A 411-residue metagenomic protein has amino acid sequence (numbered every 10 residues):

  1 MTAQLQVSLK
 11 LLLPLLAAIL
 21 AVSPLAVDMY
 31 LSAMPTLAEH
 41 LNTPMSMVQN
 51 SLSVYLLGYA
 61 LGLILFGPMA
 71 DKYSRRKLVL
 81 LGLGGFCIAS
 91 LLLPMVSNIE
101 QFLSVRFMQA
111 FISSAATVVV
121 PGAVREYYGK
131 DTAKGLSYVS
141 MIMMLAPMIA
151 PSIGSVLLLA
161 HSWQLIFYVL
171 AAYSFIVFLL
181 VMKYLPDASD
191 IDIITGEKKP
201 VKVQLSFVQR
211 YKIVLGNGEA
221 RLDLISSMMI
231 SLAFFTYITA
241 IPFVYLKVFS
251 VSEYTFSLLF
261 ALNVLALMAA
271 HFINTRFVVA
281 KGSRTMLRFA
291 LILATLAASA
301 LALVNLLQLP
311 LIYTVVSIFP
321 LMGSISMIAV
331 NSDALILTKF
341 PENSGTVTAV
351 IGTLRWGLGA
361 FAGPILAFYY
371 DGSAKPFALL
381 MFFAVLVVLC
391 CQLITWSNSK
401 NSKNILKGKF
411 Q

Functional and structural regions predicted by a protein language model:
T2-L5, S189-L224: Juxtamembrane intracellular "pre-TM" segments in multi-pass secondary transporters
N42, S74, M95-Q101, I112 (+2 more regions): Helix-breaking motifs and short loop linkers at transmembrane-helix boundaries and internal kinks in secondary membrane
L61-I99: Conserved MFS/SLC helix-loop-helix module at the cytosolic interface between two early adjacent transmembrane helices
G85, A89-L92, E100-Q109, I312-I318: Paired small-residue
Q101, S137-K183, D190: Helix-loop-helix hairpin linking two adjacent transmembrane segments in secondary transporters
V105-L145: Cytoplasmic helix-loop-helix junction between adjacent transmembrane helices in 12-TM secondary transporters
T285-N331: C-terminal transmembrane helical hairpin of 12-TM major facilitator-type secondary transporters
L335-G372, L380-M381: A late C-terminal transmembrane helix in Major Facilitator Superfamily
